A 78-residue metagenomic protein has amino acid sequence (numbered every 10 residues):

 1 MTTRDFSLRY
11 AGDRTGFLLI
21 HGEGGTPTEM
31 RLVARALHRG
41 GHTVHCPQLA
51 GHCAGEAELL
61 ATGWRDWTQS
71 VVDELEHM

Functional and structural regions predicted by a protein language model:
M1-G55: Short, surface-exposed "cap/lid" segments of acyl-processing enzymes
G55-H77: Catalytic nucleophile-loop/oxyanion-hole region of alpha/beta-hydrolase and closely related hydrolase-like folds
